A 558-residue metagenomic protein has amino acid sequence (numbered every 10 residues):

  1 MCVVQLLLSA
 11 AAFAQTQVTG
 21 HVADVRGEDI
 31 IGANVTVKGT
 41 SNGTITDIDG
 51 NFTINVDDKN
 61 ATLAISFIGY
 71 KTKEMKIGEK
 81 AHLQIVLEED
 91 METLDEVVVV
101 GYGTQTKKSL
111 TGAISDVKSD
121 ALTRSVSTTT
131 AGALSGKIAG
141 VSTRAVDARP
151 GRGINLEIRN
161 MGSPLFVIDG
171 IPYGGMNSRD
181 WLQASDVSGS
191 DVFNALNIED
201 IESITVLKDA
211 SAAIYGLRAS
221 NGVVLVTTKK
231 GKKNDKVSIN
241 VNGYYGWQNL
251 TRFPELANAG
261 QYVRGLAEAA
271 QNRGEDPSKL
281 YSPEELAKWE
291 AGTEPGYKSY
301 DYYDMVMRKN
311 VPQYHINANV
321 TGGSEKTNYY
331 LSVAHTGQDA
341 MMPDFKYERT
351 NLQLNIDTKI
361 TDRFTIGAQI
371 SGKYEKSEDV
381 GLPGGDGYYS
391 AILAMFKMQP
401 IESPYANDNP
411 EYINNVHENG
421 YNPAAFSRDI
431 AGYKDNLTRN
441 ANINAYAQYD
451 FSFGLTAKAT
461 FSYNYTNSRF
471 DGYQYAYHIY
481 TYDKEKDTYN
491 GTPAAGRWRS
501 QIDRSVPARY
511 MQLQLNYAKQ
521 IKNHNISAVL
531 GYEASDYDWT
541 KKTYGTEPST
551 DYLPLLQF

Functional and structural regions predicted by a protein language model:
C2-Q353, T358, T365-G367, S371 (+1 more regions): Short, small/polar-rich motifs associated with maturation and membrane association, primarily at protein termini
Q5, S188, D304, H315 (+3 more regions): Short coil/turn segments at secondary-structure junctions
L122, V126, R308, P312 (+6 more regions): Catalytic cores of large soluble enzymes that bind and process phosphate-bearing ligands
I168, R179, K233-S299, A340-Y347 (+3 more regions): Surface-exposed loop/interface segments of Gram-negative outer-membrane beta-barrel transport/assembly proteins
Q183-A184, N444-Y449, Y463-Y465: Alpha-helical support elements that line or immediately flank enzyme active sites and cofactor-binding pockets
K230, G323-K326, T358-D362, Y449-L455 (+1 more regions): Outer-membrane beta-barrel strand-turn architecture
